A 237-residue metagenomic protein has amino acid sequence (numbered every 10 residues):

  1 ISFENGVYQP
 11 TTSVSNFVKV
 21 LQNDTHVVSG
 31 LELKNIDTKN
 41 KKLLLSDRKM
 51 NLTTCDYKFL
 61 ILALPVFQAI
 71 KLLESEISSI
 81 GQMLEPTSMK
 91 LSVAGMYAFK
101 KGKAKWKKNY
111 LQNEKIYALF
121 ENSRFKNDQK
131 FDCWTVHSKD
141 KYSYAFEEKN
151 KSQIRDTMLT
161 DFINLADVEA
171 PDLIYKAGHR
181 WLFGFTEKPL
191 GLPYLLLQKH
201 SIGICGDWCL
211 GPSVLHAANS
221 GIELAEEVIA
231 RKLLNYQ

Functional and structural regions predicted by a protein language model:
I1-V20, E148-T157: Short beta-strand to alpha-helix junction loop
L21, I61-A63, Y97, V136 (+2 more regions): Generic structural signal for small/hydrophobic residues in well-ordered secondary structure, especially within
S29-L43: A conserved short coil-to-beta-strand element within the FAD-binding core of flavoproteins
T53-K107, V168-P171: Central helical "cap/lid" subdomain
M96-E147, Q153, T157, D161-A166: Active-site substrate-recognition segment that forms the wall of the catalytic cavity or substrate channel
D156, F162-H200: Flavin (FAD/FMN) cofactor-binding core of flavoprotein oxidoreductases
P193-A225: Short FAD-binding loop at a beta-strand-to-alpha-helix junction that anchors the flavin cofactor in diverse
E227-Q237: Active-site-proximal substrate-binding core of FAD-dependent oxidoreductases
